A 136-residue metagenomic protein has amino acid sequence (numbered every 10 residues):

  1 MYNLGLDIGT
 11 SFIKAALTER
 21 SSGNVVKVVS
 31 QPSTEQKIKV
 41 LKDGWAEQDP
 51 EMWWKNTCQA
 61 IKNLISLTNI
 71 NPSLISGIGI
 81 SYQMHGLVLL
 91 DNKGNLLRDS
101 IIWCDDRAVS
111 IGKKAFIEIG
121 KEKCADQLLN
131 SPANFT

Functional and structural regions predicted by a protein language model:
M1-L4: Extreme N-terminal starter segment of soluble prokaryotic enzymes
L6-S11, S81-Q83: A short acidic Gly-Thr/Ser loop motif
G9-Q48, N95-W103: Short glycine-rich, Thr/Ser-proximal phosphate-binding strand/loop in the N-terminal lobe of ATP-dependent enzymes
K42-G44, E51, Q59-T136: Glycine-rich phosphate-binding/catalytic subdomain of phosphoryl-transfer and nucleotide/sugar-phosphate-processing
